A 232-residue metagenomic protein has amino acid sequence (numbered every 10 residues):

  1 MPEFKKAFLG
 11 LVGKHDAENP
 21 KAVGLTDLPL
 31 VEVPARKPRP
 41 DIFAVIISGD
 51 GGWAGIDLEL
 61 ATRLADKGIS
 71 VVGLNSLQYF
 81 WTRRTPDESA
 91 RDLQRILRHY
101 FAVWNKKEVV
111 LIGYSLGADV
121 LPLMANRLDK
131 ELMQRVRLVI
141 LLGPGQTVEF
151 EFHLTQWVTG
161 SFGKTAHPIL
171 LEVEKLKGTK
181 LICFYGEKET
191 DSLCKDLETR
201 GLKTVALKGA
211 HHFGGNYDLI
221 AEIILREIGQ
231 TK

Functional and structural regions predicted by a protein language model:
M1-V31, A35, G201-K232: C-terminal catalytic histidine-bearing segment of alpha/beta-hydrolase fold enzymes
L28, V33-L77: Short, surface-exposed "cap/lid" segments of acyl-processing enzymes
L30-E32, V71-G73, V139, L181-C183 (+1 more regions): Conserved beta-strand scaffold positions in the cores of enzyme catalytic domains, especially in NTP/NDP-utilizing
I46, L111, L141, I182-C183: Structural beta-sheet core signal
S70, N75-F80, G145, A210: Short beta-to-alpha linker loops that shape the active-site pocket of alpha/beta-hydrolase fold enzymes
L77-W104: Catalytic nucleophile-loop/oxyanion-hole region of alpha/beta-hydrolase and closely related hydrolase-like folds
R98-A102, K107-H167: Primarily recognizes the serine-hydrolase "nucleophile elbow" in alpha/beta-hydrolase and SGNH/GDSL folds
E149-G201, V205, G209: The feature captures the conserved acid-bearing segment of alpha/beta-hydrolase catalytic domains
